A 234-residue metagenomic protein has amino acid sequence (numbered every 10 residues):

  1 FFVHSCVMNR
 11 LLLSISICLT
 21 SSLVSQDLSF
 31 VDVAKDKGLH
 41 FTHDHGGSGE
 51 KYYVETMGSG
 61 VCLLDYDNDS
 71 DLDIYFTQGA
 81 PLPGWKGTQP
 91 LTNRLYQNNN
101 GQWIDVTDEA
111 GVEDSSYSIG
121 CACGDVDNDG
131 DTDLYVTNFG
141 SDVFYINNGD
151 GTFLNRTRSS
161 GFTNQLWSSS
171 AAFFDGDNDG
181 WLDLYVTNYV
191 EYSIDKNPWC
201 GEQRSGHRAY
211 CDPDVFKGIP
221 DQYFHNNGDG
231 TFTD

Functional and structural regions predicted by a protein language model:
F1-V7: Short, Lys/Arg-enriched N-terminal segments with co-localized hydrophobic residues within the first ~10-30 amino acids
V7-M8, S25: Initiator methionine at the very start of the polypeptide chain
M8-I17: Sec-dependent signal peptide recognition, specifically the positively charged N-region followed immediately by
S16-S25: Hydrophobic h-region of N-terminal signal peptides that target proteins for export in Gram-negative bacteria
S25-D234: Beta-propeller-forming repeat regions
